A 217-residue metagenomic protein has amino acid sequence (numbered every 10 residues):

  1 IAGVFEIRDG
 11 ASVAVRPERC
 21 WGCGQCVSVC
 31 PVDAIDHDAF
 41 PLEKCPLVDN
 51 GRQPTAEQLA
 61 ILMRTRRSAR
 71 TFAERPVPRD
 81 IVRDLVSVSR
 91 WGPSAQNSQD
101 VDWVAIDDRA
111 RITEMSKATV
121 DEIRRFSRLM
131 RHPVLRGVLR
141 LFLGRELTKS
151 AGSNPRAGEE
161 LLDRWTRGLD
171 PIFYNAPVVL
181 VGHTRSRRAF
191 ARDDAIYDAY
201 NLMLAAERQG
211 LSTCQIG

Functional and structural regions predicted by a protein language model:
I1-G217: Acidic, surface-exposed loops and disordered segments
